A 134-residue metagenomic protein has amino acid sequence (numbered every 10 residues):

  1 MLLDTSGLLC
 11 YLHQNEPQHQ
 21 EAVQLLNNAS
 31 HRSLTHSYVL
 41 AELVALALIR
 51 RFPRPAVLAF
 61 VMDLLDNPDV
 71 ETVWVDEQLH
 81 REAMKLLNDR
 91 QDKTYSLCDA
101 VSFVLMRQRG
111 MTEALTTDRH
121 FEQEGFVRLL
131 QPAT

Functional and structural regions predicted by a protein language model:
M1-T35, I49-M62, P132-T134: Short, well-structured N-terminal submotif of metal-dependent ribonuclease cores
L8-L9, L40, F121-E122: A generic structural signal for short hydrophobic patches within well-formed alpha-helices
R32, D69-E71, V127: Conserved beta-strand segments of alpha/beta enzyme cores
S37-Y38, D99, D118-R119: Short secondary-structure boundary segments
E71-E113: Active-site neighborhoods of divalent-metal-dependent phosphate/nucleic-acid chemistry enzymes
F103-V104, Q108-T134: Acidic, PIN/NYN-like endoribonuclease modules and their adjacent C-terminal/linker elements
